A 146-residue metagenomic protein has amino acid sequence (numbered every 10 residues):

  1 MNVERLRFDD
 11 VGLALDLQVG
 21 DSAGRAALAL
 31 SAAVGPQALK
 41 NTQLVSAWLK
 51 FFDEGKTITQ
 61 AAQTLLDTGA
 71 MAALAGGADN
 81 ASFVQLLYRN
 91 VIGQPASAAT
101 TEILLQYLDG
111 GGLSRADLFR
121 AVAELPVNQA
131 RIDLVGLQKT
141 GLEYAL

Functional and structural regions predicted by a protein language model:
M1-N2: Small/polar residue-rich beta-strand/coil "junction" motifs that cap repeat-based extracellular fibers
R5-L146: Substrate/cofactor-recognition hotspot
